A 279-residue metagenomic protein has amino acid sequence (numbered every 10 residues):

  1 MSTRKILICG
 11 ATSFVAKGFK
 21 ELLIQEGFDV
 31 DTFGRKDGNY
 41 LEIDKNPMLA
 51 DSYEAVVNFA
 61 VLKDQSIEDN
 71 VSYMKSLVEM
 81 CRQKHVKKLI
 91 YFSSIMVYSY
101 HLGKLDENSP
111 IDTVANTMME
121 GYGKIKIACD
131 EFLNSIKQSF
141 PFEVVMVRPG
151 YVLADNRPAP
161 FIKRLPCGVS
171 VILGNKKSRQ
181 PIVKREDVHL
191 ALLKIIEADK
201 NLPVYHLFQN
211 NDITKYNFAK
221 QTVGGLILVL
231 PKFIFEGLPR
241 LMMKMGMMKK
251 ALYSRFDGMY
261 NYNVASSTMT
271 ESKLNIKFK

Functional and structural regions predicted by a protein language model:
R4-E26: N-terminal Rossmann NAD(P)H-binding glycine-rich loop of SDR-like oxidoreductase domains
E42-Q83, Y98: NAD(P)H-binding glycine-rich loop region in Rossmannoid oxidoreductase-like domains and their noncatalytic homologs
S76-G121: Conserved Rossmann-fold NAD(P)-dependent oxidoreductase catalytic core, especially the SDR/UDP-sugar
L102-V147, Y151: Catalytic helix-loop patch of NAD(P)-dependent Rossmann-fold dehydrogenases
I127, F140-E143, V152-K163, K194-Y205 (+1 more regions): Glycine/proline-rich active-site loop of Rossmann-fold NAD(P)-dependent oxidoreductases
K137-P181, R185: NAD(P)-dependent short-chain dehydrogenase/reductase
A191-K250: Mid/C-terminal beta-alpha module of Rossmann-like enzyme folds, strongest in SDR-family dehydrogenases/epimerases
I213, I227-V229, M248-K279: C-terminal amphipathic/interface module of NAD(P)-dependent oxidoreductases and related NAD-binding regulators
